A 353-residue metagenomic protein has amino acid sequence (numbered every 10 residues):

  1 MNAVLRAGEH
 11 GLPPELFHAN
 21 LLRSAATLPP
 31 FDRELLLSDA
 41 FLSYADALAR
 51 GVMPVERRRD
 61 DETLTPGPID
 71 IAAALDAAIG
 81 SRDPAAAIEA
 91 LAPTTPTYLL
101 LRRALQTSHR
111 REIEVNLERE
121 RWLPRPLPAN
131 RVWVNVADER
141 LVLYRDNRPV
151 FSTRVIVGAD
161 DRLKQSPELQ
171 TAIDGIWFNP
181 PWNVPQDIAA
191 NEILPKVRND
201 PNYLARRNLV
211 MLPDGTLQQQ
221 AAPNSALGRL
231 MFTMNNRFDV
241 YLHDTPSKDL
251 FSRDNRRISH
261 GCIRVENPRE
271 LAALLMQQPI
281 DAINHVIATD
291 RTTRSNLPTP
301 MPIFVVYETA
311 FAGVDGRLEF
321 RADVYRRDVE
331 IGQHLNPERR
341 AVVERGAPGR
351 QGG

Functional and structural regions predicted by a protein language model:
M1-D60: Cationic-aromatic interfacial patches
L42, E62-I69, D76, G80-G353: Well-ordered beta-sheet/strand-loop patches within structured domains
